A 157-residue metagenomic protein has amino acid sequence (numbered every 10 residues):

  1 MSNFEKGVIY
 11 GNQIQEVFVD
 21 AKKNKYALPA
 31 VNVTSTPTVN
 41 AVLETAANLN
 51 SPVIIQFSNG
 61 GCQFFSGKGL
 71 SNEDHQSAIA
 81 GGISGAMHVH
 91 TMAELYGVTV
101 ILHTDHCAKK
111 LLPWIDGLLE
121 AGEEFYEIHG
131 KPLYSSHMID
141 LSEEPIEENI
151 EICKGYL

Functional and structural regions predicted by a protein language model:
M1-P29: N-terminal amphipathic alpha-helix/helix-capping segment at the start of soluble metabolic enzymes
I9-Q13, V33-P37, A80, S84 (+2 more regions): Conserved active-site and cofactor/substrate-binding residues in soluble primary-metabolism enzymes
K23-L28, L49-V53, Y96-V100, K131-S135: Short, well-ordered coil/turn segments that N-cap beta-strands
N32, V42, D105: Conserved, mostly hydrophobic/aromatic
T38-N40, L111-L112: Short, well-ordered alpha-helical microsegments
V39-N48, I150-L157: Short amphipathic alpha-helices and their capping/turn segments at secondary-structure boundaries
A46-I115: Active-site cofactor/substrate anionic-group-binding motifs, chiefly glycine- and Lys/Arg-rich phosphate-binding loops
V100-L157: Helix-rich catalytic cores of soluble enzyme domains
